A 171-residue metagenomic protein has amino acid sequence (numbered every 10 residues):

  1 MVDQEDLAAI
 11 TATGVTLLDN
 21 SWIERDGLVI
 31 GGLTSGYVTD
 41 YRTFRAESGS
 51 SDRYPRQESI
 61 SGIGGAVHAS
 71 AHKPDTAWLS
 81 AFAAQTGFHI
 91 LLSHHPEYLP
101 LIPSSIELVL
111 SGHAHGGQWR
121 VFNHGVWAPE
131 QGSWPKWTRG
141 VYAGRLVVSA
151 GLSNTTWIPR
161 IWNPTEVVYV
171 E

Functional and structural regions predicted by a protein language model:
M1, F88-H94, V109: Short, hydrophobic beta-strand segments that form beta-sheet elements in well-ordered domains
M1-A9, N20, L28, T34-T39 (+3 more regions): Active-site neighborhood of divalent metal-dependent phosphoester/pyrophosphate hydrolases
A8, A12-T13, S21-W22, D26-S93 (+2 more regions): Binuclear metal-dependent hydrolase catalytic cores centered on His/Asp/Glu-rich metal-binding motifs
E24, Y169-E171: Generic structural detector for well-ordered beta-strands
P96-Y169: Conserved beta-sheet core of the metallophosphoesterase superfamily
